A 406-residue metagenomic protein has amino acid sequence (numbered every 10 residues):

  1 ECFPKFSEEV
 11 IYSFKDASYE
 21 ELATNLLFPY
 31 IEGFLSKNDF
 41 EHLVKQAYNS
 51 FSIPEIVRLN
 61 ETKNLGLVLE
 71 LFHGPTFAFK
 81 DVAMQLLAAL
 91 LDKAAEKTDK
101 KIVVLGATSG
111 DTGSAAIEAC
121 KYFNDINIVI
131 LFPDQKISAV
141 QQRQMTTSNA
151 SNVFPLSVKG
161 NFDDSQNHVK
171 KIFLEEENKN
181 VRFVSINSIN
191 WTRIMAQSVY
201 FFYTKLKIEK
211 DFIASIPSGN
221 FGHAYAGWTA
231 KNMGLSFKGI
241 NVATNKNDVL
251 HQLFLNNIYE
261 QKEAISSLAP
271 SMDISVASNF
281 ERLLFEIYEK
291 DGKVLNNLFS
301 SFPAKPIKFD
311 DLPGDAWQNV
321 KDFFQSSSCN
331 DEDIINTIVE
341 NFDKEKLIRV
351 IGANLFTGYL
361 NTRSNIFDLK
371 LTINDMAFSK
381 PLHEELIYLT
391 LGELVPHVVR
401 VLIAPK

Functional and structural regions predicted by a protein language model:
E1-K406: PLP-dependent amino-acid enzyme catalytic core
